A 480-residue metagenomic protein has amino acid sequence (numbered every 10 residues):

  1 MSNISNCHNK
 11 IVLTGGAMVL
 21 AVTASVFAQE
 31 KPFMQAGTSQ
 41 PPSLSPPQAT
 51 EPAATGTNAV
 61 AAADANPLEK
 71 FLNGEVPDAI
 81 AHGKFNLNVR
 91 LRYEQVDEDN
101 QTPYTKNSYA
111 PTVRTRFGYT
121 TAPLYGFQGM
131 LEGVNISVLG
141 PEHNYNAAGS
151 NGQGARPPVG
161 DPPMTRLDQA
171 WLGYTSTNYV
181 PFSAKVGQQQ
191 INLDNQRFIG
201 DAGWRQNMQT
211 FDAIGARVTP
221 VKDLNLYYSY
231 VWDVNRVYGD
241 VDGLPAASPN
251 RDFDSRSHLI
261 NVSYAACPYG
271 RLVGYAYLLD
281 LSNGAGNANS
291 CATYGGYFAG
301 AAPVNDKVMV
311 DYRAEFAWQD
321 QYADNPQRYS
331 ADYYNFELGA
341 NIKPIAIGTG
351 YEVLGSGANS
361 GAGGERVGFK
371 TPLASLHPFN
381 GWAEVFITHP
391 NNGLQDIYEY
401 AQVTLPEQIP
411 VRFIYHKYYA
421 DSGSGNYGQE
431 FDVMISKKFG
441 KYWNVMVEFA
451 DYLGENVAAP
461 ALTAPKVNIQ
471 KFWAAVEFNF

Functional and structural regions predicted by a protein language model:
S2-S108, R114-L124, K343-A346, Y351: N-terminal periplasmic/intermembrane-space "pro-region" immediately following the signal or transit peptide
F33, V467-F480: Outer-membrane beta-barrel "beta-signal"
P77-D78, L91, Y119-Y125, G173-S176 (+10 more regions): Residue-level signature of outer-membrane beta-barrel architecture
A81, N107-V113, P163-D168, M208-D212 (+6 more regions): Residues that define the transmembrane beta-barrel architecture of outer-membrane proteins
F85, Y125-G129, Y179-A184, K222-Y227 (+5 more regions): Repeated loop/turn-to-beta-strand initiation elements of outer-membrane beta-barrel proteins
L91-D97, G133-L139, Q188-N192, Y230-V234 (+7 more regions): Transmembrane beta-strands of outer-membrane beta-barrel pores
Y93-V113, T121-W171, S176-V180, A184 (+5 more regions): Surface-exposed loop and membrane-interface regions of Gram-negative outer-membrane beta-barrel proteins
N144-P157, D311-P410, P460: Extracellular/periplasmic loop regions
